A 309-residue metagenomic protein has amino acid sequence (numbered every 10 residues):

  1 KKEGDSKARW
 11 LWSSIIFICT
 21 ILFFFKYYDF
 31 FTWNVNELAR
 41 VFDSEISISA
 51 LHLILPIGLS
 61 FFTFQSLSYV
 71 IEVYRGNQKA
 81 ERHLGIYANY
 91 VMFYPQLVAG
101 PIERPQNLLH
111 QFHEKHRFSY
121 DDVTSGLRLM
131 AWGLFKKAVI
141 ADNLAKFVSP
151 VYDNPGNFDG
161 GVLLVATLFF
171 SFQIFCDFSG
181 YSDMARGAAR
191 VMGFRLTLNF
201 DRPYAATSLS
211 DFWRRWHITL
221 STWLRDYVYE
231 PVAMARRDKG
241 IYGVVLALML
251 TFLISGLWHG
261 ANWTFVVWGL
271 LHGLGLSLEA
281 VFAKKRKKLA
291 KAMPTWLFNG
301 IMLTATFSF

Functional and structural regions predicted by a protein language model:
K1-F309: Membrane-embedded transmembrane alpha-helical bundles that form the catalytic cores of multi-pass lipid-modifying
